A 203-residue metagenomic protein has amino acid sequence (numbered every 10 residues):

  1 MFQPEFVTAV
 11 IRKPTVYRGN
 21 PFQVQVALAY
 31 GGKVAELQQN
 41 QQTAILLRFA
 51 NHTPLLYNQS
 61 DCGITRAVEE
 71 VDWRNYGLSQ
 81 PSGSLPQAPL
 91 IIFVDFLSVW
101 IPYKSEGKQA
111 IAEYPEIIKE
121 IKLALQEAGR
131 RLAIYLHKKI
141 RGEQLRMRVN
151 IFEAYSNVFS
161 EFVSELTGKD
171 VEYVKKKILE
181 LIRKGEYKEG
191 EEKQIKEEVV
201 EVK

Functional and structural regions predicted by a protein language model:
M1-Q25, G31-G32: Glycine/threonine-rich ATP-lid/beta-loop region of ATP-binding domains
A9-I11, V26, A44-I45, K193-V202: Hydrophobic transmembrane signal anchors and adjacent membrane-proximal interface regions, especially in viral
V16, L28-A29, S60, R74: Generic detector of intrinsically disordered, low-complexity, polar/charged segments
A35-E36: Short, surface-exposed beta-strand/loop "edge" segments at domain boundaries and coil↔beta transitions
Q39-L181: Charged regulatory segments coupled to nucleotide-binding catalytic modules in large multidomain enzymes
K175-K203: Acidic, low-complexity intrinsically disordered tails
